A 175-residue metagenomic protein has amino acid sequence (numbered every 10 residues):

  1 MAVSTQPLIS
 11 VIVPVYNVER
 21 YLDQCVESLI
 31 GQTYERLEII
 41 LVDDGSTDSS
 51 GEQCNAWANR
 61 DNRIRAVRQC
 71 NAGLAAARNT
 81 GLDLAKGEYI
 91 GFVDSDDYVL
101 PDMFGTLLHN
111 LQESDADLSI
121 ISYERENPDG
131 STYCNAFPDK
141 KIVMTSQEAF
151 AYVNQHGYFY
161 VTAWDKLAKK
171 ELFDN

Functional and structural regions predicted by a protein language model:
M1-N175: Nucleotide-sugar donor-binding/catalytic module of glycosyltransferases that assemble extracellular/cell-envelope
